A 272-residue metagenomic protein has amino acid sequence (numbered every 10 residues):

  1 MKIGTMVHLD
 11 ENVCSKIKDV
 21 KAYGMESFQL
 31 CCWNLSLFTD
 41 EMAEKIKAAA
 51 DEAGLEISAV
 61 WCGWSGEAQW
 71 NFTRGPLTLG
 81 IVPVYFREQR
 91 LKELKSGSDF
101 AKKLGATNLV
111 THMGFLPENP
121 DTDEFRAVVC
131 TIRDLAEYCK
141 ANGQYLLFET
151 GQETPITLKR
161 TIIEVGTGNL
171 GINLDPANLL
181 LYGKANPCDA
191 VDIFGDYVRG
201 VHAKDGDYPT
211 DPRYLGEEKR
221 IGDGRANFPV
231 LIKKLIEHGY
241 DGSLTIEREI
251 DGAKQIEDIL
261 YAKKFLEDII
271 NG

Functional and structural regions predicted by a protein language model:
M1-I3: Extreme N-terminal starter segment of soluble prokaryotic enzymes
M6-S15, C31-M42, L116-P120, G151-I156 (+4 more regions): Acidic-and-aromatic substrate-binding clefts and catalytic sites of carbohydrate-active enzymes
E11-S15, E52, N71-G171: Active-site acidic/histidine proton-transfer and metal-coordination neighborhood in alpha/beta enzyme cores
I17-Y23, D40-W61, S98-G105, E137-A141 (+3 more regions): Acidic (Asp/Glu)-rich catalytic clusters
V20, S65-L77, P209-L215: Short, flexible, mixed-charge acidic loops at enzyme active sites
S27-F28, V60, V129-R225: Acidic/histidine-rich catalytic cores of soluble enzymes
S243-E249: Short acidic/histidine-rich active-site segments
Q255-G272: C-terminal helical cap(s) of enzyme catalytic domains, especially alpha/beta-barrels
